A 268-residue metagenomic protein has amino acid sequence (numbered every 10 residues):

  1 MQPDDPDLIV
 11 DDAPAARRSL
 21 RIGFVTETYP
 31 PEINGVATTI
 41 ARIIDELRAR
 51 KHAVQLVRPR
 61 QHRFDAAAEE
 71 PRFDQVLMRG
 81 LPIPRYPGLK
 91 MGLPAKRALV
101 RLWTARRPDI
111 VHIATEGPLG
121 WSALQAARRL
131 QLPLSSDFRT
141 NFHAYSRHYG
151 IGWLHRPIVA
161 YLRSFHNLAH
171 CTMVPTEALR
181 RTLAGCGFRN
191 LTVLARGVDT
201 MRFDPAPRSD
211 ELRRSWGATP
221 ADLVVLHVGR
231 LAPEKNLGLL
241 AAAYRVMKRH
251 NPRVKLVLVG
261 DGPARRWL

Functional and structural regions predicted by a protein language model:
M1-R79: N-terminal subdomain of nucleotide-sugar transferases
D11-L20, P207-V224: Nucleotide-sugar donor-binding and catalytic loop/hinge architecture of NDP-sugar-dependent glycosyltransferases
I22, I110, Q125-Y145, V159 (+2 more regions): Active-site proximal beta-strand in glycosyltransferases
I40, L47, V225, L240-A241 (+1 more regions): A structural motif in glycosyltransferase catalytic domains
R58, V76-R79, H155, V159-S209 (+1 more regions): Donor nucleotide-sugar binding/catalytic pocket of nucleotide-sugar-dependent glycosyltransferases
P82-I113, P118-Q125, R129, R156-A160: An amphipathic, basic-hydrophobic alpha-helix
A218-R245: Conserved donor-binding/catalytic core segment of Leloir-type glycosyltransferases
V246-N251, K255-L268: Short, structured helix-loop element that forms part of the nucleotide-activated donor/catalytic region
